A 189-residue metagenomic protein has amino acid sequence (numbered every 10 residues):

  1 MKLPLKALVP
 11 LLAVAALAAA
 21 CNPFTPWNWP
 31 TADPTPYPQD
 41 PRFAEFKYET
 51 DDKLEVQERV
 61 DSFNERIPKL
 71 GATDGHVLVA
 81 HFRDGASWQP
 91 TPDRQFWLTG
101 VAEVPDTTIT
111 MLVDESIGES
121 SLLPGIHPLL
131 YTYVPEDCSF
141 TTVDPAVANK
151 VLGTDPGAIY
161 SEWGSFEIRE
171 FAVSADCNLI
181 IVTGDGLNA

Functional and structural regions predicted by a protein language model:
M1-V9: Bacterial N-terminal signal peptides that target proteins for export
K2-L3, Y48, D52-K53, Q57-E58 (+2 more regions): Mixed-charge, polar/low-complexity N-terminal
L17-A20: C-terminal motif of bacterial Sec signal peptides marking the signal peptidase cleavage site
N22-F96, G100: N-terminal export/targeting and maturation segments
K69-K150: Mature extracytoplasmic domains of secretory-pathway proteins
L123-A189: Extracytoplasmic electrostatic interaction patches
